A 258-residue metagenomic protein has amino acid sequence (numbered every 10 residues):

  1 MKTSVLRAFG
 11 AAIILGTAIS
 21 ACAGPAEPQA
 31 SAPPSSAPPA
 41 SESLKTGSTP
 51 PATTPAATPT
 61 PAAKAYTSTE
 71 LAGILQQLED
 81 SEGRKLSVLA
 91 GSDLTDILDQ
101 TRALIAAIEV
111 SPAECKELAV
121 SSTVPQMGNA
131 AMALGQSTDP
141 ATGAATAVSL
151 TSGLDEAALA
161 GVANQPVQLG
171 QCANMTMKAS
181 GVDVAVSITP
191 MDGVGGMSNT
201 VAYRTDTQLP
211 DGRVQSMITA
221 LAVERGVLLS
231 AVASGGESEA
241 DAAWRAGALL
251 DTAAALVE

Functional and structural regions predicted by a protein language model:
M1-G10: Bacterial N-terminal signal peptides that target proteins for export
G10-I13, T17, C22-T53: Short, low-complexity, disordered segments immediately C-terminal to signal peptides in bacterial exported proteins
P39-L78: N-terminal low-complexity, Pro/Thr/Ser-rich intrinsically disordered segments that act as propeptides or flexible
E79, G195-S198, A222-L228: Short, solvent-exposed coil/turn segments at beta-strand boundaries
L86-L209, R213-Q215, A248: A small/polar (G/S/T-enriched), proline-flanked helix-loop surface module common in exported/cell-envelope proteins
T146-L150, G226-G235: Short, well-ordered beta-strand elements
T219: Mobile, glycine-rich extracellular loop/lid and propeptide segments that shape or gate substrate/ligand access
S234-E258: Surface-exposed amphipathic alpha-helical segments
